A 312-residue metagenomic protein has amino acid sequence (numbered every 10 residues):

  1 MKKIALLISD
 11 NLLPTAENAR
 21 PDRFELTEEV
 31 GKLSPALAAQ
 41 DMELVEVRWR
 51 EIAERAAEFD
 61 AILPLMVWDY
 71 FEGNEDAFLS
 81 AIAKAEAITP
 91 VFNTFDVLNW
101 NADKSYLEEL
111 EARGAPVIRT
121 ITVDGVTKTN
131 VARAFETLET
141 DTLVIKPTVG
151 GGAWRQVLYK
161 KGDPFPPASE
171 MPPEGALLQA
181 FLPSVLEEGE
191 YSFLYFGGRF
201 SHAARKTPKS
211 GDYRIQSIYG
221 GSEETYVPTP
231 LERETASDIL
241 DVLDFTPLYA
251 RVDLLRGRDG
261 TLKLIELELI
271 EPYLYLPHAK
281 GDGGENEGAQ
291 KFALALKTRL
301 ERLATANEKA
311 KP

Functional and structural regions predicted by a protein language model:
K2-I8, I82-I88, F95-E188, P230-R233: Active-site nucleotide/adenylate-binding loops and adjacent lid/helix of ATP-dependent enzymes
D10-T122: Conserved N-proximal alpha/beta basic substrate-recognition cap immediately N-terminal to, or forming the N-lobe
T15-R20, I215-S217, P277-A279: Short acidic, glycine/proline-rich loop/turn micro-motifs
E28, S184-E188, T246-L248: Short solvent-exposed loop/turn micro-motifs enriched in small/polar/acidic residues
V45-W49, P247-R258: A short glycine-rich, hydrophobically flanked beta-strand micro-motif that places a catalytic Asp/Glu for divalent metal
L143, S201-H202, A250, K263-I265: Protein kinase-like catalytic core scaffold
W154-V242, L255, K263: Phosphate-binding site of ATP-dependent enzymes
F245-P247, R256-P312: C-terminal active-site "lid" helix and adjoining low-complexity regulatory extension at the edge of ATP-using catalytic
